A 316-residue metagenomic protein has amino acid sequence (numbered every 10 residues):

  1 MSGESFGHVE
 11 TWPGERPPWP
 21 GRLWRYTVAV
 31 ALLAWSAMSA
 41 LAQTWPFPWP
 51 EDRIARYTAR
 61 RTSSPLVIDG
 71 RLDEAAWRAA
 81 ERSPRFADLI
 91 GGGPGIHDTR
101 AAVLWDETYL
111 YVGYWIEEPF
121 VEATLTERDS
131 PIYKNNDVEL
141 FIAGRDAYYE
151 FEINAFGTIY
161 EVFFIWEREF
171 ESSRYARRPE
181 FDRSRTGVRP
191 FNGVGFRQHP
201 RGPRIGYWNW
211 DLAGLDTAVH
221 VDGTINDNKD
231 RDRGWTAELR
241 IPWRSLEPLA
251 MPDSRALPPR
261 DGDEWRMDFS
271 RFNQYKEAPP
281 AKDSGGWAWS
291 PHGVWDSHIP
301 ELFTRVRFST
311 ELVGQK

Functional and structural regions predicted by a protein language model:
S2-S5: Serine residues within intrinsically disordered or low-complexity segments
E10-T27: Bacterial N-terminal signal peptides that target proteins for export
P13-E15, A31, A278: N-terminal compositionally biased or targeting/leader segments
Y26-S39: Bacterial N-terminal signal peptides
Q43-K316: Structural preference for beta-rich elements and adjacent junctions enriched in aromatics
